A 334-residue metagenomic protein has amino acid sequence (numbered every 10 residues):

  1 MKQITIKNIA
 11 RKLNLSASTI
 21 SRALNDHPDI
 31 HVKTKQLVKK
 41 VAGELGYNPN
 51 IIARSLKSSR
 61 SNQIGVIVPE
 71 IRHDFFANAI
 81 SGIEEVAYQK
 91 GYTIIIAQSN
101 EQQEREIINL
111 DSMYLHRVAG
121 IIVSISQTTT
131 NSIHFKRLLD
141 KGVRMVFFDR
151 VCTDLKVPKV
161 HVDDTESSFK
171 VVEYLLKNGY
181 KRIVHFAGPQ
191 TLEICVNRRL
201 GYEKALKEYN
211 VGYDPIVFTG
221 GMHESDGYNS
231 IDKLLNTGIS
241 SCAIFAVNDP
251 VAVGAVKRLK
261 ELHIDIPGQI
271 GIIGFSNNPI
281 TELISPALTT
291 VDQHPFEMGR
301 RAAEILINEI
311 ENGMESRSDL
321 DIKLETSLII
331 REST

Functional and structural regions predicted by a protein language model:
M1, T5, S59-E173, K177 (+1 more regions): Alpha-helical recognition/docking segments in bacterial nutrient-uptake and carbohydrate-utilization systems
M1-N62: N-terminal helix-turn-helix DNA-binding module of bacterial transcription factors
S16, N62, A119, Y180-R182 (+1 more regions): Short acidic/polar active-site loop segments enriched in Thr and Asp
P69-N78, I96-R105, Q127, R150 (+6 more regions): Hinge/beta->alpha junction and helix N-cap segments in small-molecule ligand-binding domains
Q89-K90, K141, L206-G212, T237-S240 (+1 more regions): Short helix-capping segments at alpha-helix termini
K181-R182, Y213-I216, D265-G271: Short acidic capping loops at alpha-helix termini that bridge into adjacent secondary structure
K233-T334: Flexible loop/turn connectors
